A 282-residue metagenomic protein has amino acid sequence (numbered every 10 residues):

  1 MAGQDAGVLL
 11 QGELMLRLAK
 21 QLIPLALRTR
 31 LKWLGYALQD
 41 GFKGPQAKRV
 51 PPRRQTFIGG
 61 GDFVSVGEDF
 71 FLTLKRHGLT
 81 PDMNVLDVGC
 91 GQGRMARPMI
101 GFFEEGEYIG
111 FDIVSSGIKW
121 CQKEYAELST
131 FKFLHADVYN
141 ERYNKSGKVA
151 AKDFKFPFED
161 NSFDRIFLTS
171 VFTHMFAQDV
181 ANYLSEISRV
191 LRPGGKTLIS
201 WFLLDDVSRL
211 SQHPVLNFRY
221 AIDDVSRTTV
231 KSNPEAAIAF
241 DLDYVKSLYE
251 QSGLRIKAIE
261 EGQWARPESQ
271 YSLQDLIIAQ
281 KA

Functional and structural regions predicted by a protein language model:
G3, G7-H77, Q92-M99, E107-K155 (+2 more regions): Class I (Rossmann-like) S-adenosyl-L-methionine-dependent methyltransferase catalytic domain, capturing the SAM-binding
D82-G91: Conserved class I S-adenosyl-L-methionine
N84, E107, S162-D164: Structural signature of beta-strand start/N-cap positions in the alpha/beta core of ABC transporter nucleotide-binding
N84, G195-K196: Short glycine-centered segments of the SAM/dcSAM-binding site in methyltransferase folds
F167: A conserved beta-strand element that flanks and buttresses the S-adenosyl-L-methionine
S170-V171: Short catalytic micro-motifs in class I SAM-dependent methyltransferases
F176-A177: Helix-capping/helix-break motifs at membrane-protein junctions, especially on the cytosolic side just before or after
A181-P193: A short glycine-rich, Lys/Arg-flanked "PGG" loop and its adjoining helix->strand segment in the class I
